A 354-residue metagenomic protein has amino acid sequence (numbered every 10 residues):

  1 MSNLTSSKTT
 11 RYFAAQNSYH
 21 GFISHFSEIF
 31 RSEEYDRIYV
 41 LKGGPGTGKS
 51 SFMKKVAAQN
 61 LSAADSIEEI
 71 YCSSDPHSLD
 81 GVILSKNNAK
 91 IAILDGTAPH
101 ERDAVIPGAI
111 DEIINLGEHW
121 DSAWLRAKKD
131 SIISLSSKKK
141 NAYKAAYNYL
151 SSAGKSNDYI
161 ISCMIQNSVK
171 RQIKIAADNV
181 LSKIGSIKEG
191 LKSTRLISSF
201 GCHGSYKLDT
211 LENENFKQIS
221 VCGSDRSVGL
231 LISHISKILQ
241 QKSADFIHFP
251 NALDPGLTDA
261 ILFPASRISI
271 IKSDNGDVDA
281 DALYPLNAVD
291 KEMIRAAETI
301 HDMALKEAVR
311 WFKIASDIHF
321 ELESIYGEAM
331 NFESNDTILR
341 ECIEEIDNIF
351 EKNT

Functional and structural regions predicted by a protein language model:
M1-F30, R171-L211, K352-N353: N-terminal pre-Walker A segment at the start of P-loop NTPase domains
S2-I23, A58-W124, S131, L239-F312: Conserved nucleotide-sensing/catalytic segment adjacent to the nucleotide-binding pocket in NTP-handling enzymes
S24-E28, S32-Y39, G44-P45: Charged, compositionally biased non-catalytic regions
I38-A57, G204-D209, N213-L239: Glycine-rich phosphate-binding P-loop
L41-K42, F52, E68-S73, I106 (+4 more regions): A cross-family "folded-core" feature that marks the main globular domain of proteins
Y71-D75, E307, F320, I338-N348: Long, compositionally biased, glycine/small-hydrophobic-enriched stretches that function as flexible linkers, tethers
I91, K128, I132, S269-I271 (+3 more regions): A noncatalytic interaction/capping subdomain that flanks phosphate/NTP-handling catalytic cores
S131-I184, I300-I338: An accessory alpha-helical subdomain
